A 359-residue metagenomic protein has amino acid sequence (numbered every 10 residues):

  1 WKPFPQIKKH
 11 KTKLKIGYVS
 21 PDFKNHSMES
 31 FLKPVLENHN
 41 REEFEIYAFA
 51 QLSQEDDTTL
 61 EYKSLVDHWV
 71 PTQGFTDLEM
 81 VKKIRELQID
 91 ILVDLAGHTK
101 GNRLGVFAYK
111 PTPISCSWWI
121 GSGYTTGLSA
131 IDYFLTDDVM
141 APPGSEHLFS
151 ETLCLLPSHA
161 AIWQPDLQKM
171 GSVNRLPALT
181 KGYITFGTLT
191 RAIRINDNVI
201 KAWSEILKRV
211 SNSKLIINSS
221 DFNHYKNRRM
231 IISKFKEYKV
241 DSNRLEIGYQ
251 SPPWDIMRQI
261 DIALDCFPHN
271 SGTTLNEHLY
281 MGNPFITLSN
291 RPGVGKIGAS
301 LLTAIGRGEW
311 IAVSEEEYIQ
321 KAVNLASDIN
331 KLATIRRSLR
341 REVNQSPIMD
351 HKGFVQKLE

Functional and structural regions predicted by a protein language model:
W1-Y183, K201, I232-V240, S251-I262 (+5 more regions): Alpha-helical solenoid repeat scaffolds of the TPR/TPR-like class and their adjacent stem/linker regions that mediate
V19, L189-R191, N218, G248: Short hydrophobic "strand-cap" motifs at the C-terminus of beta-strands
E43-E45, S204-E237: A conserved nucleotide-sugar
G187-N198: Substrate-binding clefts and catalytic carboxylate motifs of secreted carbohydrate-active enzymes
I217-H224, I247-Q250, E342: Conserved short loop/turn motifs at secondary-structure junctions
T274-L275, G298: Short glycine/serine-rich donor-binding loops of glycosyltransferases
H278-Y280, T303: Short alpha-helix at the nucleotide-sugar/activated-sugar donor binding site of glycosyltransferases and closely
G295-G306: Short acidic/histidine- and often glycine-rich active-site loop of Leloir-type glycosyltransferases that engages
